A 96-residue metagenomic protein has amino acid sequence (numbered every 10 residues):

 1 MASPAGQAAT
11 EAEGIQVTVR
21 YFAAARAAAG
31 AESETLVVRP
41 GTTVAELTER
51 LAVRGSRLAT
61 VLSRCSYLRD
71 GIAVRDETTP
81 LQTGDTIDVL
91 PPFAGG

Functional and structural regions predicted by a protein language model:
M1-G95: Ubiquitin-like/PB1-type beta-grasp interaction modules and other compact soluble beta-rich domains
